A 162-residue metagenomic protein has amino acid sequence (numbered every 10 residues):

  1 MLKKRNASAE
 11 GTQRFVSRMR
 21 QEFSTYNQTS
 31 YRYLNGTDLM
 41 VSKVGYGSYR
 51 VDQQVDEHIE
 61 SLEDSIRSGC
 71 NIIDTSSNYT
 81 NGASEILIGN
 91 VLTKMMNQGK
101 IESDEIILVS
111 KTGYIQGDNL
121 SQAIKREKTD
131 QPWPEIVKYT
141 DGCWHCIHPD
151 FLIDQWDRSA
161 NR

Functional and structural regions predicted by a protein language model:
M1-K111, Q116-N119, I124-E127: N-terminal binding-site loop/beta-alpha segment at the start of enzyme catalytic domains that lines or forms
R67, K128-R162: Glycine/proline-rich, positively charged, aromatic-decorated active-site loop/lid region on the catalytic face
